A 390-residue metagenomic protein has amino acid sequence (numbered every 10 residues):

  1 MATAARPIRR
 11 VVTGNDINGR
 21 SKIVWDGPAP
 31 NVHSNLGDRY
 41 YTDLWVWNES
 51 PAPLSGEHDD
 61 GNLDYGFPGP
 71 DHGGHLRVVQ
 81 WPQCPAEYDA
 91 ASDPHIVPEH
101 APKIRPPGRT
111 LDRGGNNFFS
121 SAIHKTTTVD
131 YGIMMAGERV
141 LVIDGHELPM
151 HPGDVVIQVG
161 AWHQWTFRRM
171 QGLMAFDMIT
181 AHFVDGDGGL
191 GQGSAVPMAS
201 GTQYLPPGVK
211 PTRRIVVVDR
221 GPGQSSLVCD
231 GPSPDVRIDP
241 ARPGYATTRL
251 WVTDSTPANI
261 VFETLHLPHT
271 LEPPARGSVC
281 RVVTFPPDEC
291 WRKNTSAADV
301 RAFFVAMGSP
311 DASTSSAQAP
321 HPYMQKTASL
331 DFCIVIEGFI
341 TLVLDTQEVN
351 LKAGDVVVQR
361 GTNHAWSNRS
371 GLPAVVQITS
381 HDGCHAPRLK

Functional and structural regions predicted by a protein language model:
M1-H58, M198-H266: N-terminal leader/capping segments at the start of a protein or of a new domain
R20, E138, W162-Q164, Q224 (+2 more regions): Structural motif
R20-W25, P30-H33, R168-G208, S226-L227 (+1 more regions): Double-stranded beta-helix
V24, V142, Q158, V228 (+2 more regions): A generic structural signal for residues embedded in beta-strands
D64-G66, L267-T270: Compact, glycine-rich, soluble single-domain proteins
H72-G74, C84, F118, E147-D154 (+5 more regions): Ligand-binding loop in jelly-roll beta-barrel domains
H75-T126, G160-W162, S200-T202, V279-T327 (+1 more regions): Conserved short histidine dyad/triad with adjacent acidic residue
N117-T126, Y131-P152, Q318-K352: A short beta-strand-loop-beta hairpin characteristic of the jelly-roll/cupin
